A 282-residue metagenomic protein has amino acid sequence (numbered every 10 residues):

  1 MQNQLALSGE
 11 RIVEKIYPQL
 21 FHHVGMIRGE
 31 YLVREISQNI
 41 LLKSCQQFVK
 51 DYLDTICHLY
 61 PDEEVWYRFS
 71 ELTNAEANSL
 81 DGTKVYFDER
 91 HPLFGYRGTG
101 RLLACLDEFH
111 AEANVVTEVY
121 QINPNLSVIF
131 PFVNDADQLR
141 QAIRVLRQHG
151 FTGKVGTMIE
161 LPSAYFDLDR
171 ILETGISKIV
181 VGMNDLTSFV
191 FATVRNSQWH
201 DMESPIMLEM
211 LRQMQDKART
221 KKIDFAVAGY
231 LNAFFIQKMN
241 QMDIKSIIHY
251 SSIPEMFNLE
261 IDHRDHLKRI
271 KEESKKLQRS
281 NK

Functional and structural regions predicted by a protein language model:
M1-K282: Conserved alpha/beta-domain cores
